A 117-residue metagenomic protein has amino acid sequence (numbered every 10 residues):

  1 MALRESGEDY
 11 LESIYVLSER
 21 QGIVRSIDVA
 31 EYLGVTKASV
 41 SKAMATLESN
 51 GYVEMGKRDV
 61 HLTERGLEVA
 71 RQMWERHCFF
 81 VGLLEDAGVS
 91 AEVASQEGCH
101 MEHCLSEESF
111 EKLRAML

Functional and structural regions predicted by a protein language model:
A2-V35: N-terminal helix-turn-helix DNA-binding core of bacterial DNA-binding proteins
R4, T63, S106: Residue-level signal for threonine
Y10, V29, V40-E48: Basic amphipathic alpha-helical segments that dock to polyanions
R20-G22, E75, D86: Helix-turn-helix/winged-helix DNA-binding modules
Y32, V69, D86: Residues within the alpha-helical elements of helix-turn-helix
E48-R58: A short, conserved structural fragment
R58-R76: Basic, amphipathic "hinge/linker" alpha-helix immediately C-terminal to the N-terminal HTH DNA-binding motif
C78-L117: Amphipathic alpha-helical dimerization/coiled-coil segments that flank or bridge DNA-binding/regulatory modules
